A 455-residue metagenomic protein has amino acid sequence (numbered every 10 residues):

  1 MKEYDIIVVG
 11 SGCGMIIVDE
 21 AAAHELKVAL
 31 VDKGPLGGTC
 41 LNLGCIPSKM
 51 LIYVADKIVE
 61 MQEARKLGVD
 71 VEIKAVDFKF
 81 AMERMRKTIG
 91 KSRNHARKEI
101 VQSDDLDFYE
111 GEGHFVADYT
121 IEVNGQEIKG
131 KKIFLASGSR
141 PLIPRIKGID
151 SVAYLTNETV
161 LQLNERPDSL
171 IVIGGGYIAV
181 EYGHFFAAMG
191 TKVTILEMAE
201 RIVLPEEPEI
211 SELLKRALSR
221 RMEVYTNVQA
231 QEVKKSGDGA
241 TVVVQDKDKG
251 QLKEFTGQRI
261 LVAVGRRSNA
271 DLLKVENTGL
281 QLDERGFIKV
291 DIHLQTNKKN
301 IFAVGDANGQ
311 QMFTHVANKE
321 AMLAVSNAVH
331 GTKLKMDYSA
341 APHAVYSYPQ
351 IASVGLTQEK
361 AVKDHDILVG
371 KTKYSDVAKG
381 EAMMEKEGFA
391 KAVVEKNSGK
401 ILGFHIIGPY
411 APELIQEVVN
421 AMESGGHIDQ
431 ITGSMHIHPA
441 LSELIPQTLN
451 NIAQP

Functional and structural regions predicted by a protein language model:
K2, E20, N42-L43, P47-E127 (+3 more regions): N-terminal Rossmann-like dinucleotide/flavin-binding domain of flavoprotein oxidoreductases that bind FAD/FMN
K2-Y4, V123-K132, G250-R259, N297: Core beta-strand elements of the Rossmann-like FAD/NAD(P) dinucleotide-binding domain in flavoenzyme oxidoreductases
I7-G34, T39, I46, M50-K57 (+3 more regions): Flexible, glycine-rich terminal cap/loop adjacent to redox cofactors in electron-transfer oxidoreductases
V8, K27-D32, L135-A136, K192-E197: Short beta-strand "acidic-cap" motif of Rossmann-like dinucleotide-binding folds
V8, L30, I171-V172, A303: Hydrophobic Val/Ile/Leu positions in short beta-strands of Rossmann-like dinucleotide-binding domains
C45, S137-K192, L196, V224 (+2 more regions): Glycine-rich dinucleotide-binding loop and its adjacent helix/turn
K87-R93, L161-Q162, P167-I171, Y177-Q251 (+2 more regions): Rossmann-like dinucleotide-binding cores of NAD(P)H-dependent redox enzymes
S151-P167, E254-H330: FAD-site-proximal beta/loop scaffold in flavoenzymes
